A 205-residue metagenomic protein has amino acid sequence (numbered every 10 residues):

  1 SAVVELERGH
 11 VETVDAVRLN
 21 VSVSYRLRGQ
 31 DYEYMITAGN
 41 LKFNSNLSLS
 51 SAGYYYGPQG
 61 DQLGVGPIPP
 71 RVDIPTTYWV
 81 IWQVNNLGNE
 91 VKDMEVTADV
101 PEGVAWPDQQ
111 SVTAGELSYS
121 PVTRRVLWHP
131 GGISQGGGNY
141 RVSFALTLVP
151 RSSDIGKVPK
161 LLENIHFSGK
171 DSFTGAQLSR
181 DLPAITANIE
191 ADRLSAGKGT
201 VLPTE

Functional and structural regions predicted by a protein language model:
S1, V11-L19, E33, F43 (+5 more regions): Solvent-exposed loop and beta-edge segments used for protein-protein assembly and interaction
S1-D15, S24-G29, I81-N85, H129-T174: Low-complexity, intrinsically disordered segments enriched in Ser/Thr together with acidic residues
E7, N85-E116, T147-V149: Proline-anchored loop/turn motifs at beta-strand termini and strand-loop-strand connectors
E7, T13, R18-V65, A105-G115 (+1 more regions): Extracellular/luminal low-complexity Ser/Thr/Pro-rich, glycosylation-prone repeat/linker regions
Y34, V80, T123-G131: Generic recognition of long tandem-repeat/solenoid scaffolds
D61-T97: Short beta-strand elements of extracellular/lumenal beta-sandwich folds
P75, G103-V104, S120, D181: Interaction-prone hydrophobic/basic patches in short secondary-structure elements
P107, L117-L127, R151: C-terminal soluble interaction/assembly domains
